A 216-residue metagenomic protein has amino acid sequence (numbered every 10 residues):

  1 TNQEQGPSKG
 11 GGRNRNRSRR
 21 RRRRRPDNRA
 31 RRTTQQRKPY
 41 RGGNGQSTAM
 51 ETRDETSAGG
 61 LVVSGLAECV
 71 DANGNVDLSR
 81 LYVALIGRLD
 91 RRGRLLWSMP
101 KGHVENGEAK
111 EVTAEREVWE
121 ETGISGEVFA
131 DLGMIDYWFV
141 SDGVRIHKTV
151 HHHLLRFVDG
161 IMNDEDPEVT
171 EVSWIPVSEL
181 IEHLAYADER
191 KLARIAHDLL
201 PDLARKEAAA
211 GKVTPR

Functional and structural regions predicted by a protein language model:
T1-K9: N-terminal acidic, proline/glycine-rich, low-complexity intrinsically disordered segments
G11-R29, T33-T34, P39-M99: N-terminal strand-loop-strand
L61, L85, H152-L154, V172-W174: Conserved hydrophobic/aromatic beta-strand scaffold that supports enzyme active sites
L66-C69, R91-G93, E105-N106, M134 (+1 more regions): Short, charged/polar surface micro-motifs in flexible loops or helix N-caps
N75-I124, T214-R216: Conserved Nudix-box catalytic region and its N-terminal flanking loop in Nudix hydrolases and closely related
R92-R94, M162-R216: Nudix hydrolase/Nudix homology domain
S98, H147, W174: Short aromatic/basic micro-patch
G123-G160: Active-site segment of metal-dependent pyrophosphate-handling enzymes, primarily the Nudix hydrolase catalytic core
